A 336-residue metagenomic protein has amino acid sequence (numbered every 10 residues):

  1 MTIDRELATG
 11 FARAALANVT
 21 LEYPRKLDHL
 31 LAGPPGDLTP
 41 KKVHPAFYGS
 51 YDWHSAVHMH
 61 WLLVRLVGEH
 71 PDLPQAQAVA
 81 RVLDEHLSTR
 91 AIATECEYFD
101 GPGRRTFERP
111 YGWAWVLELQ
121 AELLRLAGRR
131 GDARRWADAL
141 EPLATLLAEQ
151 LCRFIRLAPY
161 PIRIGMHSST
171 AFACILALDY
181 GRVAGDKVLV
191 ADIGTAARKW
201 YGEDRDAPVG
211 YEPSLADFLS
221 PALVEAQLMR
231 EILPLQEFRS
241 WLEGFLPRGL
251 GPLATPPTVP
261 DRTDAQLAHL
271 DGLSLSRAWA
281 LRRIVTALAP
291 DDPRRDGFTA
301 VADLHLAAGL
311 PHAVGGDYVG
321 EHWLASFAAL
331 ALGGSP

Functional and structural regions predicted by a protein language model:
M1-I3, H60-L73, A114-D132, A173-G185 (+3 more regions): Well-ordered alpha-helical scaffold segments within catalytic/enzyme domains
M1-Y48, I92: Low-complexity, Ser/Thr/Pro/Gly-enriched N-terminal "stalk/linker" regions
I3-R5, K41-V57, E97-A114, L157-T170 (+3 more regions): Solvent-exposed loop and edge beta-strand segments that line ligand/cofactor-binding and catalytic clefts
D4-A15, P74-R90, R129-F154, D186-D204 (+2 more regions): Extended, well-ordered alpha-helical scaffold segments
V57, L66-Y180: Extended ligand-binding groove/face enriched in aromatic
Q150-L223: Loop-centered beta-sheet repeat module
E231-A268, G272, R277: A beta-strand-loop signature enriched in Asp, Gly, Thr, and Trp that corresponds to the sialidase/neuraminidase Asp-box
T258-P336: Fungal-biased detection of long, low-complexity, Ser/Thr- and Lys/Arg-rich intrinsically disordered regions
